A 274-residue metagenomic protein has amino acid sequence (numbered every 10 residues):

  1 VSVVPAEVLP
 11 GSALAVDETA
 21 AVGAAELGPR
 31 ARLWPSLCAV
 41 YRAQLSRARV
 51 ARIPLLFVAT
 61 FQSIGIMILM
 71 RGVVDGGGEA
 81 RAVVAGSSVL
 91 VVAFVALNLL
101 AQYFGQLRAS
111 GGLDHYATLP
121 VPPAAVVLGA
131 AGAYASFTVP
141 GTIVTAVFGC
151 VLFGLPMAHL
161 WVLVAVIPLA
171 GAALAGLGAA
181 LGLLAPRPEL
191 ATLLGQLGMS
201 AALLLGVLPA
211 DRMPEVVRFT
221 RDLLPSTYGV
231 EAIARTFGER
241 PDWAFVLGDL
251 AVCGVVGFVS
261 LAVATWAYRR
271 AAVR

Functional and structural regions predicted by a protein language model:
V1-V144, G149-F153, A165-A173, L177 (+4 more regions): Hydrophobic transmembrane alpha-helices and immediately adjacent juxtamembrane helices of multi-pass inner-membrane
A158-H159: Interfacial aromatic-anchored transmembrane helix boundaries in multi-pass membrane proteins
